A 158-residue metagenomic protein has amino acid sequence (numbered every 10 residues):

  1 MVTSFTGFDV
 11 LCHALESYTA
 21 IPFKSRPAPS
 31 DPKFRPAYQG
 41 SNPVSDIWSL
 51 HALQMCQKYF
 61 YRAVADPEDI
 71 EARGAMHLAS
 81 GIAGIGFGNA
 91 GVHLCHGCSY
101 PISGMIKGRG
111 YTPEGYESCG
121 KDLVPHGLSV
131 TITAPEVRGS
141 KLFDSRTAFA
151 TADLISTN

Functional and structural regions predicted by a protein language model:
M1-K24: Internal alpha/beta core interface subdomains
F23-T157: Active-site segments that bind and position negatively charged phosphate/pyrophosphate groups
